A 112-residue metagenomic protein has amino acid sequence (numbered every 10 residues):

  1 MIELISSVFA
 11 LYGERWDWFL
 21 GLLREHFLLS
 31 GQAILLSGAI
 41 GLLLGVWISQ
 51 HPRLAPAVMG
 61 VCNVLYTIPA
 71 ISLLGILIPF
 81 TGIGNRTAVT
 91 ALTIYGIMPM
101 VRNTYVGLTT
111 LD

Functional and structural regions predicted by a protein language model:
M1-I34: Periplasmic/extracellular loop-to-transmembrane helix junction in inner-membrane transport proteins
D17-L28, V58-L65, I78, G82: Alpha-helical membrane-interface segments at transmembrane helix boundaries
F27, I34, I68, F80-T81 (+2 more regions): Hydrophobic/aromatic residues within the transmembrane alpha-helices of Major Facilitator Superfamily
G31, L35-L43, W47: Generic alpha-helical transmembrane segments of integral inner-membrane proteins, especially permease/transport modules
L35, A39, V61, T90-I97: Hydrophobic residues within alpha-helical transmembrane segments of multi-pass solute transporters/permease subunits
L44-L77, L92, R102-V106: Cytoplasmic-entry segments and transmembrane alpha-helices of multi-pass inner-membrane transporters
H51, T81-T87: Transmembrane helix interruption/hinge and helix-loop junction motifs
R86-D112: Membrane-cytosol interface at the C-terminal ends of specific transmembrane alpha-helices in multi-pass membrane
